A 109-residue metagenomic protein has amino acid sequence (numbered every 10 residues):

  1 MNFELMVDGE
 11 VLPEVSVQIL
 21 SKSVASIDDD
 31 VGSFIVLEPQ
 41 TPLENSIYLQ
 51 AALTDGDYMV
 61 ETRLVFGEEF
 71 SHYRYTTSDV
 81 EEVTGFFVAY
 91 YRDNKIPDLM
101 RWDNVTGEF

Functional and structural regions predicted by a protein language model:
M1-I27, V31-S33, P39-F109: Acidic, proline/glycine-rich low-complexity IDRs
